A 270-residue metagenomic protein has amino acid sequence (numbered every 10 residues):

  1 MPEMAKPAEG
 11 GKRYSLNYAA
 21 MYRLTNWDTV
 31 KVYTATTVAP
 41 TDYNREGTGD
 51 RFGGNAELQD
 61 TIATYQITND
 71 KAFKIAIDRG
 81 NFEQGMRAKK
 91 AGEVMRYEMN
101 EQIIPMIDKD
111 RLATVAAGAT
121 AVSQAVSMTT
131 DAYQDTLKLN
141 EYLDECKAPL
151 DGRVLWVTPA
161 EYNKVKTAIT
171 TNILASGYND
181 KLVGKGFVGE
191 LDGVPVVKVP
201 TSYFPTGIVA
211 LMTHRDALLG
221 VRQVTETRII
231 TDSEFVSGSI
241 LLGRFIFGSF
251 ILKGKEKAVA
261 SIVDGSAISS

Functional and structural regions predicted by a protein language model:
M1-L24, R215, R222-S270: Protruding loop/beta-arch "assembly-hinge" segments enriched in small, turn-prone residues
M1-Y65, V224, A267: N-terminal "assembly arms/tails" that initiate or stabilize quaternary assembly in self-assembling proteins
P40-Y43, K164-T167, F250-I251: Short helix/loop capping segments that flank catalytic or ligand/cofactor-binding pockets
G54-V94: Long, hydrophobic/aromatic-enriched structural stretches that serve as scaffold segments
R79-A148, V259-S270: Alpha-helical scaffold segments that mediate packing/assembly in large oligomeric complexes
A117-F187: Extended, solvent-exposed, turn-rich assembly/linker loops in the middle of proteins
K185-F235: Glycine/small-residue-rich hydrophobic helix-like segments
